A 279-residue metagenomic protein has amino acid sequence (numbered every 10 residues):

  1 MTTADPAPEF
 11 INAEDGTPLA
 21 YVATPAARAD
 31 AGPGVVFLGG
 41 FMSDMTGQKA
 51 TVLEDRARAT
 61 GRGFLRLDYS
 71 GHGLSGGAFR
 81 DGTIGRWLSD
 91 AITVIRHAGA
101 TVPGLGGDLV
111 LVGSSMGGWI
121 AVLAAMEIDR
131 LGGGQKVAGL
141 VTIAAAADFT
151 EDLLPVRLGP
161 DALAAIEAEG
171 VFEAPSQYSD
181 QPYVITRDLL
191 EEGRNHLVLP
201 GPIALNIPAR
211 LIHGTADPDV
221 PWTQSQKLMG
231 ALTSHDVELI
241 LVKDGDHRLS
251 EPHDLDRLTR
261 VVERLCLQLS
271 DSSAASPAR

Functional and structural regions predicted by a protein language model:
M1-R28, E251: N-terminal cap/lid segment of alpha/beta-hydrolase-fold proteins
P8, W119, G133-V242, D246-R279: The alpha/beta-hydrolase serine catalytic core
A31-G40: Short beta-strand element of the alpha/beta-hydrolase
F41-E54, T223: The serine-hydrolase catalytic nucleophile loop
V52-G76: Conserved alpha/beta-hydrolase
D81-T101: Alpha/beta-hydrolase active-site loop
V102-S115: Alpha/beta-hydrolase fold nucleophile elbow
G113-L123: Glycine-rich nucleophile elbow surrounding the catalytic serine of serine-hydrolase chemistry
